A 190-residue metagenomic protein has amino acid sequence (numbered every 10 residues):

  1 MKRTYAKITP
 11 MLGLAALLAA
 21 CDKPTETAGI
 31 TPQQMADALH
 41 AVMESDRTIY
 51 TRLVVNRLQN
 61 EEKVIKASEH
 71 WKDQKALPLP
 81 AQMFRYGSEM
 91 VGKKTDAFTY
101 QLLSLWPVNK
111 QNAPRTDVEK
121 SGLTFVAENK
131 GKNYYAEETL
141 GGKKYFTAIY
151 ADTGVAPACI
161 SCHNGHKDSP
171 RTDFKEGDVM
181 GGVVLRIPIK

Functional and structural regions predicted by a protein language model:
M1-P10: Bacterial N-terminal signal peptides that target proteins for export
M11-L12, H40: Alpha-helical interaction segments
A15, T153-A156: Processing junctions and N-termini across compartments
L18-A20: C-terminal motif of bacterial Sec signal peptides marking the signal peptidase cleavage site
D22-G154, D168-K190: Extracytoplasmic c-type cytochrome modules immediately beyond a signal peptide or single-pass transmembrane anchor
V155-K167: The canonical Cys-X-X-Cys-His
